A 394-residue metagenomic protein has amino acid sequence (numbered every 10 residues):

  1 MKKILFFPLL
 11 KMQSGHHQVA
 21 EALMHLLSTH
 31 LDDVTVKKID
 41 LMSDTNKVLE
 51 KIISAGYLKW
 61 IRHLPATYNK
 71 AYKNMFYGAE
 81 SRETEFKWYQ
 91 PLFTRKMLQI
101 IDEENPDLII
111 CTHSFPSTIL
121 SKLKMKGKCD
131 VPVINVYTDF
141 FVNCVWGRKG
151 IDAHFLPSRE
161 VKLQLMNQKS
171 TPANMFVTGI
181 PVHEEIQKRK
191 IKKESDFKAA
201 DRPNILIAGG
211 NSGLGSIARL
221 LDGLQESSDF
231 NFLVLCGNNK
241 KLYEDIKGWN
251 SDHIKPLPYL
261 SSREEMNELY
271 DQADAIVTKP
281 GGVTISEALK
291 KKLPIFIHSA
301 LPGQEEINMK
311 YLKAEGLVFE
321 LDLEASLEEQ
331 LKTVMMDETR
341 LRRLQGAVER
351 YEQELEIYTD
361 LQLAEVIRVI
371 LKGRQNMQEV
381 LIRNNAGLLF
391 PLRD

Functional and structural regions predicted by a protein language model:
K2, K190-I207: Nucleotide-sugar donor-binding and catalytic loop/hinge architecture of NDP-sugar-dependent glycosyltransferases
A22, L26-L98, E103: Conserved N-terminal ligand/cofactor-binding loop architecture of enzyme catalytic domains
M125-E185: Active-site-proximal region of nucleotide-activated glycan assembly enzymes, centered on histidine/acidic-rich loops
A199-Q272: Donor-nucleotide binding loops and adjacent catalytic segments primarily of GT-B fold Leloir glycosyltransferases
D271-P280: Acidic donor-binding loop of glycosyltransferase active sites
D274, K292-P294: A short alpha->beta transition loop at the rim of the catalytic pocket in nucleotide-sugar-dependent
G316-F319, L323-R340: C-terminal "capping" alpha-helix adjacent to the active site of nucleotide-linked donor transferases in cell-envelope
T339-D394: C-terminal amphipathic helix plus adjacent low-complexity, charged tail appended to glycosyltransferase catalytic
